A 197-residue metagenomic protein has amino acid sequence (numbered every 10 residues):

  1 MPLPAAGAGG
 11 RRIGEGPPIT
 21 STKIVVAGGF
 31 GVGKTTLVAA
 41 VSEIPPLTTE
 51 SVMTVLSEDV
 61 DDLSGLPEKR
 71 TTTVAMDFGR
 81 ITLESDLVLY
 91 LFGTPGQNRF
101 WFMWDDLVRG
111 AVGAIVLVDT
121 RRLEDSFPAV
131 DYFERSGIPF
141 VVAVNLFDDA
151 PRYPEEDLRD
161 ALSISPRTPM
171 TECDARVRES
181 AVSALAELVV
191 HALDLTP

Functional and structural regions predicted by a protein language model:
P2-L66, R70, R80-Y90: Conserved G1/Walker A P-loop phosphate-binding module
A40, G110, A129-Y132, D157 (+1 more regions): Alpha-helical scaffold elements adjacent to nucleotide-binding pockets in ATP/GTP-utilizing enzyme cores
V41, P45-T48, G137, A192 (+1 more regions): Conserved NTP-handling cores and scaffolds of large molecular machines
R70-R80, E84-I115, D119-Y132, R152: Switch II of P-loop NTPase G domains
V116-R167: Conserved C-terminal guanine-recognition region of P-loop GTPase G domains, centered on the G4
D148-P197: Canonical P-loop GTPase G-domain recognition
